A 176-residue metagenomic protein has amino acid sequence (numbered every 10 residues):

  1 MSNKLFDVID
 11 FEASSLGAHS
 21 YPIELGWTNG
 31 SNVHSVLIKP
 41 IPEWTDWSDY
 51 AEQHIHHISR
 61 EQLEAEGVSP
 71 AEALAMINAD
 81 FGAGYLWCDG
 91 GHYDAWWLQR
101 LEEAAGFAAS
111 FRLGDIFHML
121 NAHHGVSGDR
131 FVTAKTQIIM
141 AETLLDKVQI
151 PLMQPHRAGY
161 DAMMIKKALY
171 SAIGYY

Functional and structural regions predicted by a protein language model:
S2-Q99: Conserved non-catalytic scaffold segment of RNase H-like nuclease domains
S35-L37, D115-H118: Structural signal for conserved beta-strand scaffold positions within catalytic alpha/beta enzyme cores
E43-W44, S48-R60, F117-A162: Active-site-proximal helix-loop-helix substrate-binding element of RNase H-like nuclease domains
H57-R60, G67, G106, G125 (+1 more regions): Glycine-centered secondary-structure boundary/capping sites
Y85-G91, W96-E102, A134-Y176: Acidic, Mg2+-coordinating catalytic module of metal-dependent nucleases/exonucleases that use a two-metal-ion mechanism
Y93-F117: Substrate-recognition/cap helix-loop segment adjacent to the acidic, metal-dependent catalytic center of Asp-based
